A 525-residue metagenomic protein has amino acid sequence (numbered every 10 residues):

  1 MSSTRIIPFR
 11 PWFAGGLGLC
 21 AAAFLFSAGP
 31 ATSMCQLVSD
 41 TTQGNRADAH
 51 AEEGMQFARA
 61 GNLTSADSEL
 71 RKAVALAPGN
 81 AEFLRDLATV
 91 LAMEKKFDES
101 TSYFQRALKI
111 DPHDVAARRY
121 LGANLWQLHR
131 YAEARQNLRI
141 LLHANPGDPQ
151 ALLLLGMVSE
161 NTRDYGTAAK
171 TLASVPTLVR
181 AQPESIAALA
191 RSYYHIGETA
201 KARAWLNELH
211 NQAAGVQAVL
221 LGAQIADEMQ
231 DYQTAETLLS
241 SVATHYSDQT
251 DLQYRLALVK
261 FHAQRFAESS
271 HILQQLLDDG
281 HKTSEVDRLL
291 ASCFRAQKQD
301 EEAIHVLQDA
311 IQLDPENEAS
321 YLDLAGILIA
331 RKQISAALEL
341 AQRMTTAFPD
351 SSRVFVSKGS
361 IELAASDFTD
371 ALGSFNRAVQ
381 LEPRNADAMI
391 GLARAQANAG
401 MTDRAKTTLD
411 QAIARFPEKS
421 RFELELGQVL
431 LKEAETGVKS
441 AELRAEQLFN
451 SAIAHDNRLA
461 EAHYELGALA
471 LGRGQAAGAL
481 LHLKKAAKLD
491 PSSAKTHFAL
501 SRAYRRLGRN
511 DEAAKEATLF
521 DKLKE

Functional and structural regions predicted by a protein language model:
G29-R71, A75-L76, N80-D86, M93 (+1 more regions): N-terminal leader/linker segments that initiate helical-solenoid repeat arrays
A47, A81-E82, V115-A116, P149-Q150 (+11 more regions): Helix-start (N-cap) detector for alpha-helical repeat units in TPR-like alpha-solenoids, especially tetratricopeptide
A60-K72, M93-R106, L128-I140, T162-S174 (+10 more regions): Structural signature of tandem alpha-helical TPR/SEL1-like repeats, specifically the intra-repeat loop/turn
L76, I110, A144, T177-L178 (+10 more regions): Structural marker of alpha-solenoid helical repeat scaffolds
D86, Y120, L154, A188 (+9 more regions): Canonical tetratricopeptide repeat
K488, A494-E525: TPR/TPR-like (Sel1-like) alpha-helical repeat modules
